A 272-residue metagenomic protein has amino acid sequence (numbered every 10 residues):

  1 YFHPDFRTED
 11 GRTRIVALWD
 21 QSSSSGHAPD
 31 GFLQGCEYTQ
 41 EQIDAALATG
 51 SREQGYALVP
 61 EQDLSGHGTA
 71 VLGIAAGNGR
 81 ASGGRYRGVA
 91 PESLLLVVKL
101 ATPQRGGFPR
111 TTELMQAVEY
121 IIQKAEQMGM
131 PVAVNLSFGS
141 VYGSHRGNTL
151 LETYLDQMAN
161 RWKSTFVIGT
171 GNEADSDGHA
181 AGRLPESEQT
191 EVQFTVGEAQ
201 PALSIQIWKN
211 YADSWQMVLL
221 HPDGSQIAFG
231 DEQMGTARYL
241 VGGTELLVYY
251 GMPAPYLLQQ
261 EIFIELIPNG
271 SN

Functional and structural regions predicted by a protein language model:
Y1, T102-L184, E188, A199-I227 (+2 more regions): Substrate-binding/access-modulating region of protease and related hydrolase catalytic domains
Y1-T112, G129-M130, R161-K163, P201-L203 (+1 more regions): Subtilisin-like serine protease catalytic core
V16, I227-A228: Generic structural signal for well-ordered beta-strand positions
D20-G26, G235-T244: Acidic glycine/proline-rich low-complexity segments
Y56, E186-V192: Short beta-strands within extracellular/lumenal beta-sheet-rich domains
